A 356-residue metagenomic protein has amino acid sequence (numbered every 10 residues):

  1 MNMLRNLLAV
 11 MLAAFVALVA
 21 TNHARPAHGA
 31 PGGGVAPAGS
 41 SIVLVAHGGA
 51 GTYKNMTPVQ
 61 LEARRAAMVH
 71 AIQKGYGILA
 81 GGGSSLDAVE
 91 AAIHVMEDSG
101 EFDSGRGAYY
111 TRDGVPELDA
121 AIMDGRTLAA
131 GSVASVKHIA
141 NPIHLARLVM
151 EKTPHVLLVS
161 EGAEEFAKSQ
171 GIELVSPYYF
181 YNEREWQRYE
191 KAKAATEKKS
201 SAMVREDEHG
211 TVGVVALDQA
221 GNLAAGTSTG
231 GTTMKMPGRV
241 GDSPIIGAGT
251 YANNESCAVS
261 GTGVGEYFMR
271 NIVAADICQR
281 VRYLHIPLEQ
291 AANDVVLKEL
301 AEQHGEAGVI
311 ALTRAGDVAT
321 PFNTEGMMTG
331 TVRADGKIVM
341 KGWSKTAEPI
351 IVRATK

Functional and structural regions predicted by a protein language model:
M1-N6: Positively charged n-region of N-terminal signal peptides that target proteins for export
L7-A20: Bacterial N-terminal signal peptides
T21-N22, G316: Membrane-interface motif at the C-terminal end of an N-terminal transmembrane signal
A27-K356: Alpha/propeptide regions of enzymes that mature by internal proteolysis
